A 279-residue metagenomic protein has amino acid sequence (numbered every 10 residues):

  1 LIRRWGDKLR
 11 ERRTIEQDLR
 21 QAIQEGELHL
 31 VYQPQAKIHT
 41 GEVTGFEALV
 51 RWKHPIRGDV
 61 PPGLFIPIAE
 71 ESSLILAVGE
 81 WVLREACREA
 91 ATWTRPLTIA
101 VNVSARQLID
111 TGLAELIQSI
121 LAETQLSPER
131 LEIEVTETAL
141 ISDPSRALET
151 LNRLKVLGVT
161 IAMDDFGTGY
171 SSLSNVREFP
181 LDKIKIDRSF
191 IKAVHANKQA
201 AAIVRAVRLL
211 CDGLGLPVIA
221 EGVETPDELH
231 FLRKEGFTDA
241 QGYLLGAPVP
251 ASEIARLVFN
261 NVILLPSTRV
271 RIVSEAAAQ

Functional and structural regions predicted by a protein language model:
L1, P67-A69, S189, A193: A short, mixed-charge helix-start or loop-turn motif at secondary-structure junctions
R3-L126, T136-A139, N152-R153, F166-T168 (+3 more regions): Bacterial c-di-GMP phosphodiesterase EAL domain
I38, P55, S104-T111, R130-S145 (+1 more regions): EAL-family c-di-GMP phosphodiesterase catalytic domain
P67, I117-I120, E149-N152, E178-P180 (+2 more regions): Glycine-rich, phosphate-binding/catalytic loops in enzymes
L76, L148, P226: Conserved catalytic core of two-component sensor histidine kinases
